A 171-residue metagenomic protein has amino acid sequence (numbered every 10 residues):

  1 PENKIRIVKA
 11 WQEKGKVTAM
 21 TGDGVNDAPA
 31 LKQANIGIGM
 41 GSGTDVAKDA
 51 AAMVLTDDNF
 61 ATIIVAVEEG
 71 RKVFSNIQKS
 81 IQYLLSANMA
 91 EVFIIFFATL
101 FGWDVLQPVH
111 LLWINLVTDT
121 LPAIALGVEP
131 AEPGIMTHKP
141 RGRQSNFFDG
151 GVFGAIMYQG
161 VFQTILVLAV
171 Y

Functional and structural regions predicted by a protein language model:
P1-M20, A34, G41-Y171: Membrane-embedded transport module
L31: Basic, alpha-helical nucleic-acid-binding regions used in initiation and control of genome expression
